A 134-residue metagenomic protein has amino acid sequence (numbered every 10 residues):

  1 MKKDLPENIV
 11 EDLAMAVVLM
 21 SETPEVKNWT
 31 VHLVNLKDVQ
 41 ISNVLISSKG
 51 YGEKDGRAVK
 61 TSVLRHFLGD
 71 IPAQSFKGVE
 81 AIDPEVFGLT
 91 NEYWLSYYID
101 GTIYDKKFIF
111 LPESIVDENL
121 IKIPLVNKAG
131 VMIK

Functional and structural regions predicted by a protein language model:
M1-D12, V44, D55: Membrane-interacting alpha-helical segments
K2-P6, E80-K134: Terminal connector regions
E7-P24: N-terminal edge beta-strand
P24, V39, G88-T90: A cross-taxa feature marking solvent-exposed loop/turn segments within ectodomains of secreted and single-pass membrane
N28, I41-N43, E92: Exposed beta-strand and adjacent loop surfaces of beta-rich binding modules that mediate intermolecular recognition
W29-N35: Short, well-ordered beta-strand segments enriched in hydrophobic/aromatic residues
D38-D55: Short acidic, flexible loop segments centered on an aromatic residue
K54-L89, G101: Intrinsically disordered, low-complexity Pro/Gly/Ser/Thr-rich segments with frequent PxxP/GP/PP motifs and embedded
